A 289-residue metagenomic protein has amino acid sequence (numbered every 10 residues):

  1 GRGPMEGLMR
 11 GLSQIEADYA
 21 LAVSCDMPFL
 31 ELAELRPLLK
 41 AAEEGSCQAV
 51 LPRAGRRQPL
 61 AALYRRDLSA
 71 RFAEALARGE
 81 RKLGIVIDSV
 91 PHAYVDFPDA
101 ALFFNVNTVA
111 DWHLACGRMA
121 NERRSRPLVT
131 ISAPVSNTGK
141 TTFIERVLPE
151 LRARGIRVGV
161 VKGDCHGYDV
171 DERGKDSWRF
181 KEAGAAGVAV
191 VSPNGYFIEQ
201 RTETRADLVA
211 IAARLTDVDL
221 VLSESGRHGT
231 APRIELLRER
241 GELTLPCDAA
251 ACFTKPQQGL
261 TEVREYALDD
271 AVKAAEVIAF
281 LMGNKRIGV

Functional and structural regions predicted by a protein language model:
R2-R10: Glycine-rich, basic loop-to-helix element that forms the pyrophosphate-binding segment of sugar-nucleotide handling
A17, P59-R71, V109: Conserved nucleotide-sugar donor-binding and metal-coordinating catalytic region shared by glycosyltransferases
A20-A22: Short aromatic/hydrophobic "clamp" motif used to bind/position activated sugar donors
L30-R56: Conserved donor-nucleotide/metal-binding helix-loop-beta segment in metal-dependent transferases, i.e., the alpha-helix
R81-R124: Conserved alpha/beta core of the MobA/IspD/sugar-nucleotide pyrophosphorylase nucleotidyltransferase superfamily
E122-H166, I287-V289: Walker A (P-loop) phosphate-binding motif
R146-E203: N-terminal phosphate/diphosphate-binding loop that engages ATP/GTP or pyrophosphate donors across diverse enzyme folds
Q200-G229: Phosphate-binding/switch loop-helix module in NTP-utilizing enzymes
